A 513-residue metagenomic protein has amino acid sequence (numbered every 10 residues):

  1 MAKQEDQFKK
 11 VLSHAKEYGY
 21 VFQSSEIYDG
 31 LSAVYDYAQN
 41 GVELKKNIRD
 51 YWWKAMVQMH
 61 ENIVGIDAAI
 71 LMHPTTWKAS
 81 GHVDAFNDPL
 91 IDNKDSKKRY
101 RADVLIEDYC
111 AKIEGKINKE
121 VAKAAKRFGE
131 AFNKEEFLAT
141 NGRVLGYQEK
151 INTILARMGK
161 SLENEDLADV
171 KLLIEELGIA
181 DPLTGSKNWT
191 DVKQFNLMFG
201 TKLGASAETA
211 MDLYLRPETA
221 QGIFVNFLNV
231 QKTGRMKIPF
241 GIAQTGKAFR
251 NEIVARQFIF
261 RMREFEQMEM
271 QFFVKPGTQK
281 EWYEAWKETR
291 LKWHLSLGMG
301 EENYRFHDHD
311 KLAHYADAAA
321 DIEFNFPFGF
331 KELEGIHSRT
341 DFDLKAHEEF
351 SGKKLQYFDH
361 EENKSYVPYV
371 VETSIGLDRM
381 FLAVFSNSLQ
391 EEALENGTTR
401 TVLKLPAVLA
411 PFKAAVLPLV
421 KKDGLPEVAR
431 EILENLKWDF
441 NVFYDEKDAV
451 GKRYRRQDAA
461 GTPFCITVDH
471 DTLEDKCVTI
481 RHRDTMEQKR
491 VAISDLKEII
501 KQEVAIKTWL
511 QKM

Functional and structural regions predicted by a protein language model:
M1-M513: NTP/phosphate- and nucleic-acid-binding module
